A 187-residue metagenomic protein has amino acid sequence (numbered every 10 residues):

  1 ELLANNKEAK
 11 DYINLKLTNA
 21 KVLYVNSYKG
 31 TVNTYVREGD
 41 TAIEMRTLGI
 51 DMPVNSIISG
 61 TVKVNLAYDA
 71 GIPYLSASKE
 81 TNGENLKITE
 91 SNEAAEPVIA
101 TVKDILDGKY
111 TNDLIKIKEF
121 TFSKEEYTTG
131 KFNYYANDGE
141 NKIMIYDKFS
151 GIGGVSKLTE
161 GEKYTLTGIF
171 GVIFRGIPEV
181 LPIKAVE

Functional and structural regions predicted by a protein language model:
E1-T61, N65-E187: OB-fold nucleic-acid-binding modules
